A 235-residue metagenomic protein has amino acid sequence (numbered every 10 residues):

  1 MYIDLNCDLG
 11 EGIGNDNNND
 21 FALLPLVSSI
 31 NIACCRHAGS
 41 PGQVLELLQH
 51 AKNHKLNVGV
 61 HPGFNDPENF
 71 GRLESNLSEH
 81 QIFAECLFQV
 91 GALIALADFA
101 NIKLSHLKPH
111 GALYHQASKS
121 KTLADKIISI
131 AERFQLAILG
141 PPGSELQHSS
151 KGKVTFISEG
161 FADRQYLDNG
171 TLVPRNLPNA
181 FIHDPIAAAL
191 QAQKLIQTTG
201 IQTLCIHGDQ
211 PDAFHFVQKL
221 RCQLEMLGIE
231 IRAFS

Functional and structural regions predicted by a protein language model:
D8, H61, L107, I206: Conserved, mostly hydrophobic/aromatic
D16-N19, A38-K52, S118-D125, G143-G152 (+1 more regions): Active-site-adjacent beta->alpha loops and helix N-cap segments on the catalytic face of soluble alpha/beta enzymes
F21-P25, E46-G59, D98-N101, I196-Q197: Acidic (Asp/Glu)-rich catalytic clusters
I32-H37, Q116-A117, F134-G143: Catalytic beta/alpha-barrel core
C35-Q49, L77-A92, I186: Glycine-rich anion/phosphate-binding loops
D66-N101, H106: Glycine/small-residue-rich loop that forms an oxyanion/phosphate-binding "nest" at active or ligand-binding sites
G143-Q197: Active-site rim beta-loop-alpha module in soluble metabolic enzymes
V217-S235: C-terminal domain-boundary segment and adjacent tail
